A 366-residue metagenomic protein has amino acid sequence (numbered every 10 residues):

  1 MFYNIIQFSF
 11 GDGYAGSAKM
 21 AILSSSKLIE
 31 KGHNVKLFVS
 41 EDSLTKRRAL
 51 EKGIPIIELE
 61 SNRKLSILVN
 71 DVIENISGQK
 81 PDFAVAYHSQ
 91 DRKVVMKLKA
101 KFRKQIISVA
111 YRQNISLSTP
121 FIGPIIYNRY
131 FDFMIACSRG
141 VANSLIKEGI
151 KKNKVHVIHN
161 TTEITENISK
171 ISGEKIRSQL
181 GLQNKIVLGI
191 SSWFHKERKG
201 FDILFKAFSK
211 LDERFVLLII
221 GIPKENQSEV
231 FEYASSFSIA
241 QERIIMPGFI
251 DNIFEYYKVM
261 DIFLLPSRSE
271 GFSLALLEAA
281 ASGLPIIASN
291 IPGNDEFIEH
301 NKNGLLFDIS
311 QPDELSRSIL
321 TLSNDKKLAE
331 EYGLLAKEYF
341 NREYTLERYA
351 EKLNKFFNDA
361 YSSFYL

Functional and structural regions predicted by a protein language model:
I6-F8, L182-K199, F205-F208, L218: Conserved donor-binding/catalytic core segment of Leloir-type glycosyltransferases
L37-L44, S191-S192, V216-F231: Glycosyltransferase donor-sugar binding loop
F38-V39, P285-A288, I298: Short hydrophobic beta-strand element within catalytic cores of glycosyltransferases and related nucleotide-activated
V109-R139, N143, E148: A conserved, positively charged/aromatic
V230-G248: Nucleotide-activated donor-binding/catalytic signature segment of Leloir-type glycosyltransferases, i.e., the conserved
F249, R268: Aromatic "clamp/platform" in nucleotide-sugar-dependent glycosyltransferases that forms part of the donor/acceptor
E299-N301, L305-P312, T321-K326: Conserved acidic donor-binding segment of nucleotide-sugar-dependent glycosyltransferases
E314, T321, L328-E343, Y349-K355: A short, well-ordered alpha-helix in the C-terminal region of glycosyltransferases
